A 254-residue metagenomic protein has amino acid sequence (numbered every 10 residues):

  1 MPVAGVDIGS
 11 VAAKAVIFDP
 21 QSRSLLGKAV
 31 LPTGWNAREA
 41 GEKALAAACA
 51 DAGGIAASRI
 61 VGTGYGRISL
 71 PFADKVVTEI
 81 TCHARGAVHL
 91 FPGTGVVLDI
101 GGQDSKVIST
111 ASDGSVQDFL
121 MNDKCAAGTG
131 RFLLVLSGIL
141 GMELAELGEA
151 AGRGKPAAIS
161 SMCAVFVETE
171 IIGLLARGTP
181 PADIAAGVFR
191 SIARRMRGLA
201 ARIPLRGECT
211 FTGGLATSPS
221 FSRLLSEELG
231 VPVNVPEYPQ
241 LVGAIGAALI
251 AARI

Functional and structural regions predicted by a protein language model:
P2-E39, K43, V116-C125: Short glycine-rich, Thr/Ser-proximal phosphate-binding strand/loop in the N-terminal lobe of ATP-dependent enzymes
G27-T33, C49-T81, Q117: Short beta-strand-loop/turn "lid" adjacent to the catalytic site in phosphate-handling enzymes
L45-S58, M196-G207: Phosphate/pyrophosphate-binding loops at sites that engage ATP/ADP/AMP, CoA/4′-phosphopantetheine, polyphosphate
Y65, A200, L205-E228, P239-G243: Glycine-rich phosphate-binding loops at beta-strand->alpha-helix junctions
G66-S115, G246-R253: Conserved phosphate-binding catalytic cores of ATP/NTP-utilizing and phosphoryl-transfer enzymes
S112-I159, C163: Glycine-rich phosphate-binding loop plus the immediately following alpha-helix
G130-L134, P236-I254: Glycine-rich phosphate-binding/hydrolytic loop that grips phosphoryl groups
T169-A200, Q240: Adenine-nucleotide phosphate-binding core of ATP-dependent small-molecule kinases
